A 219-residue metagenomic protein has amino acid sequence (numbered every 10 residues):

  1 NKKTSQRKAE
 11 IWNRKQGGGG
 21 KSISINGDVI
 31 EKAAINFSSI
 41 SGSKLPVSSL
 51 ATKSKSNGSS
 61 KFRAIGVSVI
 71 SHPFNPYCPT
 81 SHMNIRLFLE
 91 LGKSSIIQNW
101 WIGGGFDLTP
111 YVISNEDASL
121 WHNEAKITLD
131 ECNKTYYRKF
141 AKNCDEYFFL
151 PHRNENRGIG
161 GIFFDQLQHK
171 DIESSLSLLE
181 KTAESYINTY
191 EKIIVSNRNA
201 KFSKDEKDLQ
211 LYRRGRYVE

Functional and structural regions predicted by a protein language model:
N1-K55, L167-R216: Gly/Pro-rich turn-and-neighbor structural signature
R7, R14, R63, R86 (+5 more regions): Arginine residue identity/basic-tract feature
E10, K21, P76, G104-F106 (+1 more regions): Flexible, active-site-adjacent loop/turn segments at secondary-structure boundaries
G20-I102: Internal mixed beta-strand/loop scaffold within catalytic domains of large alpha/beta enzymes
S68-I70, T80, Q210-E219: Hydrophobic/aromatic-rich, well-ordered segments within soluble, folded domains that form packed cores
S95-S203, Y217: Long, contiguous internal "core" modules enriched in hydrophobic/ aromatic residues
